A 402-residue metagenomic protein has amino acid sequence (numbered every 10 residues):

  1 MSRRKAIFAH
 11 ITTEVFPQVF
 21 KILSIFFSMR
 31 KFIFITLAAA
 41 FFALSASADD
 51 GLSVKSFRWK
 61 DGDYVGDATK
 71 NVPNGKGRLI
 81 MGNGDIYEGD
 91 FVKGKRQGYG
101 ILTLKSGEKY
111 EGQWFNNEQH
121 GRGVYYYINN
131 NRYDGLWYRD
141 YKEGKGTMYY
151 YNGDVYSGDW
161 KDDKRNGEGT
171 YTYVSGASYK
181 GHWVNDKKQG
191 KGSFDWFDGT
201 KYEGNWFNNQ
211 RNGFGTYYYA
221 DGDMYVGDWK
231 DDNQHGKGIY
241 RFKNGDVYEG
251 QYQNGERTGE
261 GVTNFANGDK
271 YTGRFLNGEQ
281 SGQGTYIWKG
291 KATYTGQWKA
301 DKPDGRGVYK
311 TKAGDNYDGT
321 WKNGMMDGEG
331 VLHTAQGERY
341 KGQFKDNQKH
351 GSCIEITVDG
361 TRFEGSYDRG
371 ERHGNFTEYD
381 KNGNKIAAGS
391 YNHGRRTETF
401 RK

Functional and structural regions predicted by a protein language model:
K5-A6, I22: Polybasic, lysine-rich low-complexity intrinsically disordered segments
A9-I11: Short hydrophobic alpha-helical segments enriched in small aliphatic residues
T13, I22, A38-A39: Short, linear, compositionally biased motifs with a strong N-terminal bias
K21, F27-F32: Positively charged n-region of N-terminal signal peptides that target proteins for export
I35-A43: Bacterial N-terminal signal peptides
A43-K402: Glycine/tyrosine- and acidic-biased, solvent-exposed loop/turn segments at the edges of beta-strands
